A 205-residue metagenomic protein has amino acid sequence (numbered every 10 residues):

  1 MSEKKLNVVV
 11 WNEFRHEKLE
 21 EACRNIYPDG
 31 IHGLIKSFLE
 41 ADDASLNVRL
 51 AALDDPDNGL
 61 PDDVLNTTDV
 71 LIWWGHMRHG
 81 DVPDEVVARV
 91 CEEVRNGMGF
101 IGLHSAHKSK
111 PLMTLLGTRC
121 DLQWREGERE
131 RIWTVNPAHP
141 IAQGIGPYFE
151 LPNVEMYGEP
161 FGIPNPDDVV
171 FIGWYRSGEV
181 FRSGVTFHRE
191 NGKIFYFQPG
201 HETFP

Functional and structural regions predicted by a protein language model:
M1-T67: Aromatic-Pro/Gly-enriched surface loop or interdomain linker that acts as a lid/target-recognition segment
V9-W11, L103, F197: Short hydrophobic segments within beta-strands
R15-H16, D55, M77-G80, A106-P111 (+1 more regions): Solvent-exposed loop/turn segments at secondary-structure junctions within structured extracellular/periplasmic domains
L46, L122-Q198, E202: Catalytic beta-strand/loop cores that center a nucleophilic Ser/Cys/Thr and support acyl-enzyme chemistry
L53-P61, R78-P83, Y175-S177: Acidic-and-aromatic substrate-binding clefts and catalytic sites of carbohydrate-active enzymes
D69-V70, G99: Structural motif
V70-W74, I194-Y196: Structural motif
R78-I145: A glycine-rich, often tryptophan-bearing local segment used as a flexible ligand/cofactor-contacting loop or short
